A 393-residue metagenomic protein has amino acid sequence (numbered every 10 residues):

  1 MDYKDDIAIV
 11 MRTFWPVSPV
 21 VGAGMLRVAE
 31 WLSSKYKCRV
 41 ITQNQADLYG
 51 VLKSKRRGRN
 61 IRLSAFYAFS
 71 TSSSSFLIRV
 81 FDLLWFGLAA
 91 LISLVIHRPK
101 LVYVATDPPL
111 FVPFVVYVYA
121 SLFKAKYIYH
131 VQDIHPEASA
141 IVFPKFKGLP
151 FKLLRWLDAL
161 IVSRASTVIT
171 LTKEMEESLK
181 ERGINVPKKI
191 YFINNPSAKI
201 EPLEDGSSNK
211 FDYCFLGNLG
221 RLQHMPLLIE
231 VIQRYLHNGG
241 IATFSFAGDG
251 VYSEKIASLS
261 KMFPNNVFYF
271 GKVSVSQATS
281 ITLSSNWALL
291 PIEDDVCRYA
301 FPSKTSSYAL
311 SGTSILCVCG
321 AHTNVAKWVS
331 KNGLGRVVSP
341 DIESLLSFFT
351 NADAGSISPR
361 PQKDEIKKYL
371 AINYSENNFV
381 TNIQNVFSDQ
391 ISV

Functional and structural regions predicted by a protein language model:
M1-K55, T167, R234-Y235, S388 (+1 more regions): N-terminal subdomain of nucleotide-sugar transferases
N44, E174, I193-P196: Carbohydrate-associated surface elements
Y49, R155, A159-P187, K199 (+1 more regions): A short, active-site helix/loop in glycosyltransferases that binds the activated sugar's phosphate group
V95, F111, V118-F123, G148-V168: Membrane-proximal helix-turn-helix segments that form the acceptor-binding/catalytic region of lipid-linked
S197, G206-Q223, I229-Q233, S245: Conserved donor-binding/catalytic core segment of Leloir-type glycosyltransferases
Q223, S274-I281, A288-A309, I315-K327: Nucleotide-sugar-dependent
E254-T279: Nucleotide-activated donor-binding/catalytic signature segment of Leloir-type glycosyltransferases, i.e., the conserved
P340-S347, A354-S388: A charged, aromatic-enriched C-terminal amphipathic alpha-helix characteristic of glycosyltransferases across folds
